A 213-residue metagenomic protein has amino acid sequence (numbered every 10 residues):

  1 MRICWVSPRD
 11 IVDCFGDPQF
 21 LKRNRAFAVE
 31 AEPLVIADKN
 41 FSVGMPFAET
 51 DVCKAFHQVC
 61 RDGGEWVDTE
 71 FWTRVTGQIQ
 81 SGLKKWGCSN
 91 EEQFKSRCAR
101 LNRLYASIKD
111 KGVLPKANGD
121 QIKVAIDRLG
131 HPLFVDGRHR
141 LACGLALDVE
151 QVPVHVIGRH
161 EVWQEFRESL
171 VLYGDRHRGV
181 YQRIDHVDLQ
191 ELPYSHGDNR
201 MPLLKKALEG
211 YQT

Functional and structural regions predicted by a protein language model:
M1-T73, E150-Q212: Surface-exposed, charge/polar-rich loops and edge strands
V67-L133, I157: Short alpha-helix boundary/capping and kink motifs at helix termini
P115-K116, A146-E150: Secondary-structure boundary elements
I126-L147: A sequence-level detector for short glycine-anchored, His/Arg-bearing signature motifs that mark catalytic or binding
